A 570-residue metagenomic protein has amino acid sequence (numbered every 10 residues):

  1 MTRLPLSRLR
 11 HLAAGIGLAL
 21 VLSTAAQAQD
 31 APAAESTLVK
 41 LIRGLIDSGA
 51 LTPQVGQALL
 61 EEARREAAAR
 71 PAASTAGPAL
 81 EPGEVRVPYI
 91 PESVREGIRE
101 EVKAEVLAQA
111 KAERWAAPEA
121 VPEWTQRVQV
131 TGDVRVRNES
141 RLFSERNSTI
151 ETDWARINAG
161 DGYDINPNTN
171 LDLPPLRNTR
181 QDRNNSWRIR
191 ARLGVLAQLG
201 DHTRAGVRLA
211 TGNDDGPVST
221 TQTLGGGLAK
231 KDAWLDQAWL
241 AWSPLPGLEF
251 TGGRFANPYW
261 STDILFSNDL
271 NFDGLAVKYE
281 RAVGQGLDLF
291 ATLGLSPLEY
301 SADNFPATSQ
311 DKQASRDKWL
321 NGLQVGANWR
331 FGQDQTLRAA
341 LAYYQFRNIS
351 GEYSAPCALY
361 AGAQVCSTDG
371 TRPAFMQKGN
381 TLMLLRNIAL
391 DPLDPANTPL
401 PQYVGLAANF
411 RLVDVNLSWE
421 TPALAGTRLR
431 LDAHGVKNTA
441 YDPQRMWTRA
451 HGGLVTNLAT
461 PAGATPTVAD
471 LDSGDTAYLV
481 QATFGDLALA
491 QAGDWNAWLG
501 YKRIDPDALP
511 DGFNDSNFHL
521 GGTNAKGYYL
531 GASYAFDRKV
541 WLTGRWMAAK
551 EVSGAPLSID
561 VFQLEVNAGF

Functional and structural regions predicted by a protein language model:
T2, Q27-N178, F570: N-terminal periplasmic/intermembrane-space "pro-region" immediately following the signal or transit peptide
T2-A14: Bacterial N-terminal signal peptides that target proteins for export
T2-R3, F143, R177-R180, A358 (+1 more regions): Outer-membrane beta-barrel pore domains
A13-S23: Bacterial N-terminal signal peptides
R127-Q129, Q181-I349, S473-F513: Outer membrane beta-barrel
N138-P246, Y259-S267, L400, A433 (+2 more regions): Surface-exposed loop and membrane-interface regions of Gram-negative outer-membrane beta-barrel proteins
N168-P174, V218-S219, T251-P258, T292-P306 (+4 more regions): Flexible, solvent-exposed coil segments and beta strand-coil junctions, predominantly the extracellular/periplasmic
A339-Y343, S350-M376: Eukaryote-biased recognition of electropositive, low-complexity segments and basic polyanion/acidic-motif-binding
